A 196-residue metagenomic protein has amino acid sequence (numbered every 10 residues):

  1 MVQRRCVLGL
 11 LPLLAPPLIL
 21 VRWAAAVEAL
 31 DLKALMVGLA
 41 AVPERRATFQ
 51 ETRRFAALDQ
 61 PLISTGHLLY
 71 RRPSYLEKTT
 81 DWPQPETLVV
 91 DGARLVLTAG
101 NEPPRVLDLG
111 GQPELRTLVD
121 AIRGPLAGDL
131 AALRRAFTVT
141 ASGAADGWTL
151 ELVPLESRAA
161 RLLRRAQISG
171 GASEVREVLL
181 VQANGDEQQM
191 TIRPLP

Functional and structural regions predicted by a protein language model:
M1, I19-K33: C-terminal segment of N-terminal export signals and the immediately downstream linker at the start of the mature
R4-G9: N-terminal export leaders
P12-L18: Bacterial N-terminal signal peptides
L30-F55, D59-P61, A99-L155, L162: Flexible, processing/modification-adjacent segments and terminal tails in exported/periplasmic/extracellular proteins
F49, L76-T79, L95-T98, L150-L152 (+1 more regions): Short hydrophobic/aromatic-rich beta-strand segments that constitute the beta-sheet cores of beta-sandwich/beta-barrel
Q60-G66, R165, D186: Amphipathic hydrophobic-ligand
H67-D120, Q188-Q189: An acidic-aromatic
L130-P196: Gly/Pro-enriched, hydrophobic low-complexity segments that function as extracytoplasmic propeptides/linkers
